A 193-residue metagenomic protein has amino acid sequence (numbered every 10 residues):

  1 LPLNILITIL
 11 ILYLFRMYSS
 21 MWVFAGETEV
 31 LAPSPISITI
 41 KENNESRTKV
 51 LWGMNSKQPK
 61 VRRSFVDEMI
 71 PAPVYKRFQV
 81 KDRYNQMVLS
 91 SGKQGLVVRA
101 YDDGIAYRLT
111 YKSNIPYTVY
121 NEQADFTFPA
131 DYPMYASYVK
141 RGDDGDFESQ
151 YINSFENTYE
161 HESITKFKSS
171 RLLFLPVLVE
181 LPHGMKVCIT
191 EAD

Functional and structural regions predicted by a protein language model:
L1-I9: Short, Gly/Pro- and small/polar-rich lid/capping loops
I9, Y13-D193: N-terminal accessory beta-strand-rich subdomains and adjacent acidic, glycine-rich linkers that precede catalytic cores
